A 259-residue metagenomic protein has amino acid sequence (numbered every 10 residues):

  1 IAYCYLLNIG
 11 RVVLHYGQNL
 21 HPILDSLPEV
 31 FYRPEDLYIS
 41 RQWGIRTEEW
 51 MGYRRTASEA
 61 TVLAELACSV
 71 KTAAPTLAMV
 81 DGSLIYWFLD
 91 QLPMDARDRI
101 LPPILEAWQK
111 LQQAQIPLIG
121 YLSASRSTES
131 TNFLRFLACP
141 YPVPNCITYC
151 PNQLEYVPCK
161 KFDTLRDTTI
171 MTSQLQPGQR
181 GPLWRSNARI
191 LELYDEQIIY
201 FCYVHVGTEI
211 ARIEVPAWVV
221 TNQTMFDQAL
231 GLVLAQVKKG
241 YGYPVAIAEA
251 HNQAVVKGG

Functional and structural regions predicted by a protein language model:
I1-L37: Acidic, metal-ligating active-site segments
V13, D36-L77, G82-G259: Long, contiguous domain-sized segments
